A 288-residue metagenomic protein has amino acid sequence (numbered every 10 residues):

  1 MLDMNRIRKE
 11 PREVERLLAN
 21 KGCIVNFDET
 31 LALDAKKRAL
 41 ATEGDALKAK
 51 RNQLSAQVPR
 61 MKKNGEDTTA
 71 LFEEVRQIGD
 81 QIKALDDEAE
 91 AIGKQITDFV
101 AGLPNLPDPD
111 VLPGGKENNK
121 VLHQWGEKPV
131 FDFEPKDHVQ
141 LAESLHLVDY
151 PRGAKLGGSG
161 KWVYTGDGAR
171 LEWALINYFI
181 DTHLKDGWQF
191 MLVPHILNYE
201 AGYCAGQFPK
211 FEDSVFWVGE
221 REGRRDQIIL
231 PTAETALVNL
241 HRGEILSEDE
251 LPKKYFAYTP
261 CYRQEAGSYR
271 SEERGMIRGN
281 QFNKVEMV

Functional and structural regions predicted by a protein language model:
M1-P129, L147: N-terminal alpha-helical targeting/anchoring segments
Q124-V288: TRNA-recognition modules of translation machinery and tRNA-sensing kinases, especially anticodon-binding
